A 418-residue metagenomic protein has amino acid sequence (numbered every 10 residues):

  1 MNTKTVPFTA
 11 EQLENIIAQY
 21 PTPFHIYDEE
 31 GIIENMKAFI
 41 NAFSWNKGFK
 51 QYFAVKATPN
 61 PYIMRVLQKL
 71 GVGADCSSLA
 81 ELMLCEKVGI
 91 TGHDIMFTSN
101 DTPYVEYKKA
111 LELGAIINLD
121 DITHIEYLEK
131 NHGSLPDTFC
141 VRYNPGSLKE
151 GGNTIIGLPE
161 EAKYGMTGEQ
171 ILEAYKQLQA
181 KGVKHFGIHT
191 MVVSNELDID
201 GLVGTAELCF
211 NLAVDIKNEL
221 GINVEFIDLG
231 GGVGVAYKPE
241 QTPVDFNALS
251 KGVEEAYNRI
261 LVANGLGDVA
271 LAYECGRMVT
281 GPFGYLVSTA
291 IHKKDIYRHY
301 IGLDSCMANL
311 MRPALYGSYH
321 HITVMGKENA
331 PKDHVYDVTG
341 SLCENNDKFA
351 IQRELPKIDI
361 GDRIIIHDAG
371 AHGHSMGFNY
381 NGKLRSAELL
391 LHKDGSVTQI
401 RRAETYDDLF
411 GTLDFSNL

Functional and structural regions predicted by a protein language model:
M1-D137, L178-A180, K184, N218 (+3 more regions): A charged N-terminal "starter" segment
I32, K56, S78, A110 (+6 more regions): Conserved, mostly hydrophobic/aromatic
A57-P59, A80, D101-P103, D121-T123 (+7 more regions): Active-site-proximal loop/turn and secondary-structure-junction residues that shape catalytic pockets, frequently
M64, K87, Y107-K109, L128-N131 (+6 more regions): Short acidic, glycine/serine/threonine-rich loops at helix termini
G73, M96, N118, C140-R142 (+8 more regions): Structured core elements
S134-L148: Glycine-rich, aromatic-flanked loop segments that form ligand/cofactor-binding clefts across common enzyme folds
P145-I291: Active-site loop/helix belt of alpha/beta enzymes
V262, L266-L418: Charged (often Lys/Glu-rich) extended helix/loop segments that serve as interaction or gating elements
